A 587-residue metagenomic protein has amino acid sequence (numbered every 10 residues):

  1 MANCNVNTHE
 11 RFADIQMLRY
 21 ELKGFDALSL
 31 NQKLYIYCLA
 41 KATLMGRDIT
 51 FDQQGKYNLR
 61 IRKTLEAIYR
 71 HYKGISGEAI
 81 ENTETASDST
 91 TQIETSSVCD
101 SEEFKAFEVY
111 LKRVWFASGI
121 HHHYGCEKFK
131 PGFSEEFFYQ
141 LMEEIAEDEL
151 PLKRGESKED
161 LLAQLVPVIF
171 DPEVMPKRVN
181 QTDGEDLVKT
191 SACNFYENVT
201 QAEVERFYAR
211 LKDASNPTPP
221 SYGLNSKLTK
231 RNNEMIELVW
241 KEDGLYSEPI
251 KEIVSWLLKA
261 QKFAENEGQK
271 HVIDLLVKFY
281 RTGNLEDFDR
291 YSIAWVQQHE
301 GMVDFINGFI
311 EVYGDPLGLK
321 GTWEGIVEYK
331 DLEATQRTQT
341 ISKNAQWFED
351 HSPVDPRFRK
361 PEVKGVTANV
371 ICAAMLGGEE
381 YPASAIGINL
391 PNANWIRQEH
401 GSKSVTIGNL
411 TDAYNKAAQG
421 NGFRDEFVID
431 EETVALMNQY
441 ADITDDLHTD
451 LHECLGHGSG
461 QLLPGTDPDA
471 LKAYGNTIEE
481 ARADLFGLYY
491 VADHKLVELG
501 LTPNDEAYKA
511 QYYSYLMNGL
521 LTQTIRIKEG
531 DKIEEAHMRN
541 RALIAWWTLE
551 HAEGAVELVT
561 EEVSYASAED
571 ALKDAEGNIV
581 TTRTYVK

Functional and structural regions predicted by a protein language model:
A2-R70: N-terminal-proximal low-complexity accessory segments that begin disordered and transition into the first
E21, T50, L488-V586: Long, well-structured alpha-helical subdomains associated with metal-dependent extracellular/ecto-lumenal hydrolases
S29, N266, N476-D493: An active-site-proximal "capping" alpha-helix that borders the catalytic cofactor pocket
E78, E267-I273, F288-Y291, T466-P468 (+1 more regions): Short, glycine/acidic-rich hinge or "gate" loops at secondary-structure transitions that mediate conformational
V109-A435, A441: Contiguous, non-catalytic segments that form substrate-binding/exosite surfaces or channel walls
D442-L455: Short alpha-helix carrying the canonical HExxH Zn2+-binding catalytic motif
C454-T466, Y490, H494: Catalytic Zn2+-binding segment of zinc metalloproteases
G460-A481: Post-HEXXH active-site segment of zinc metalloproteases
